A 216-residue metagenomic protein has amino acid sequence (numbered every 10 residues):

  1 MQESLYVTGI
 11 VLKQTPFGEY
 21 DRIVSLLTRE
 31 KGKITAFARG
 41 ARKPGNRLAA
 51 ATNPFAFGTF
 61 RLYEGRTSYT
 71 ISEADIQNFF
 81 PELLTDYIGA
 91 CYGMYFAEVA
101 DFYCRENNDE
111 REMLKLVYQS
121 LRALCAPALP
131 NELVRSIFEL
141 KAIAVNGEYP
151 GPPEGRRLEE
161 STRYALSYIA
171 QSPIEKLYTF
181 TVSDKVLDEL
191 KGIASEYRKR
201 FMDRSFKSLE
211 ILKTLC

Functional and structural regions predicted by a protein language model:
M1-R22, L27-C216: Non-catalytic alpha-helical scaffolds and adjoining flexible linkers that form interface surfaces for assembly
